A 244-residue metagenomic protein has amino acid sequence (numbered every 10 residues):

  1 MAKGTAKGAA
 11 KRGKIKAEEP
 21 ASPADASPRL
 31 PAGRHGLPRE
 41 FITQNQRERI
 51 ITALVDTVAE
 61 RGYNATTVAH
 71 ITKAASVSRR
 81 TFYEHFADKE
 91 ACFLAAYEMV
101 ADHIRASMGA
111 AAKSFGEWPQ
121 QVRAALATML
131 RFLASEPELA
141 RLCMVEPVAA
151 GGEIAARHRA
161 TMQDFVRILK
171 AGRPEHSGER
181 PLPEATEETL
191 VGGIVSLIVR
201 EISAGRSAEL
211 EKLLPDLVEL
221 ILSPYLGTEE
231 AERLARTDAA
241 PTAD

Functional and structural regions predicted by a protein language model:
M1-R34, R131, R167, A171-P174 (+1 more regions): C-terminal peripheral helix-coil segments that are non-catalytic and often amphipathic
A2-R61, V68-A74: Basic, helix-initiating cap at the start of DNA-binding domains
T57-A91, A95: Helix-turn-helix
Y63, I104, L139-C143, I194 (+1 more regions): Short, structured motif recognition centered on aromatic/hydrophobic residues
V68, Y97-R105: Short, basic, alpha-helical segments at the C-terminal edge of helix-turn-helix-like DNA-binding modules
G109-E138: Hydrophobic alpha-helical connector segments
L133-G152, V166, K170, V199: Amphipathic alpha-helical segments used for helix-helix packing
G152-E175, E184-S196, K212-L220: Amphipathic alpha-helical packing segments from all-alpha helical-bundle domains
